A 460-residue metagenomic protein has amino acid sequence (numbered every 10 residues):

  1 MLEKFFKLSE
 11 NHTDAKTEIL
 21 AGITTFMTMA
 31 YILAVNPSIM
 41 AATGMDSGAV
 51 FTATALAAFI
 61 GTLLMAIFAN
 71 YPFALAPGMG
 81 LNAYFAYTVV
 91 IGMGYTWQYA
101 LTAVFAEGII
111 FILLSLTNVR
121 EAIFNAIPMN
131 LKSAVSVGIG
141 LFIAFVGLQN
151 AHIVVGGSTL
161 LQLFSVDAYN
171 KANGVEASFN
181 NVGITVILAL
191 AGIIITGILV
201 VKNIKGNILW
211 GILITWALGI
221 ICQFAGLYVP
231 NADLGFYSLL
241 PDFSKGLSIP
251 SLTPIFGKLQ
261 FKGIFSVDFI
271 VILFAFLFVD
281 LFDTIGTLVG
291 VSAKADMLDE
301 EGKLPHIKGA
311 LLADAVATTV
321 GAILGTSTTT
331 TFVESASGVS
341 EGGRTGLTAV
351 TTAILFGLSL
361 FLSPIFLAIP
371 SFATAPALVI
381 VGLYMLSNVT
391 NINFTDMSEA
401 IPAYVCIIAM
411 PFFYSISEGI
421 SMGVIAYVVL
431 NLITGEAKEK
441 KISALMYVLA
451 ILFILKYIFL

Functional and structural regions predicted by a protein language model:
M1-A49, I212-I307, I451-I454: Helix-loop-helix hairpins and the membrane-proximal interhelical loops of multi-pass alpha-helical transport proteins
L2-N36, A57, G78-Y87, I91-I139 (+1 more regions): Helix-loop-helix junctions within the multi-pass membrane cores of secondary transporters/permeases
H12, K16, A191, I270-F274 (+3 more regions): Alpha-helical membrane-protein architecture signal
I19, I39, I123, G206 (+3 more regions): Residue-level signature of catalytic and energy-coupling elements of molecular machines, predominantly ATP/GTP-dependent
I23-A30, L63, I67, A144 (+5 more regions): Hydrophobic/aromatic residues within the transmembrane alpha-helices of Major Facilitator Superfamily
G44-L63: Loop-to-helix transition at the N-terminal end of transmembrane alpha-helices
A58-M79, I110: Juxtamembrane transmembrane-helix boundary signature
M93-I214, V350-L460: Membrane-embedded alpha-helical modules
